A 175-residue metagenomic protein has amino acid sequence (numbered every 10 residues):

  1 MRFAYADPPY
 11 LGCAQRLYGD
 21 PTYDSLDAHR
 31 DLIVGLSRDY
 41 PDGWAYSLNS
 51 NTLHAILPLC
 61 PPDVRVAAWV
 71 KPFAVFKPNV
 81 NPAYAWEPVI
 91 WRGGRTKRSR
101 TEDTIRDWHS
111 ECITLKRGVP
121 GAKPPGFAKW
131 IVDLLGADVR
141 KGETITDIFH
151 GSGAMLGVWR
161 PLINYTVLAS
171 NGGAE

Functional and structural regions predicted by a protein language model:
M1-E175: Class I S-adenosyl-L-methionine-dependent methyltransferase catalytic core
